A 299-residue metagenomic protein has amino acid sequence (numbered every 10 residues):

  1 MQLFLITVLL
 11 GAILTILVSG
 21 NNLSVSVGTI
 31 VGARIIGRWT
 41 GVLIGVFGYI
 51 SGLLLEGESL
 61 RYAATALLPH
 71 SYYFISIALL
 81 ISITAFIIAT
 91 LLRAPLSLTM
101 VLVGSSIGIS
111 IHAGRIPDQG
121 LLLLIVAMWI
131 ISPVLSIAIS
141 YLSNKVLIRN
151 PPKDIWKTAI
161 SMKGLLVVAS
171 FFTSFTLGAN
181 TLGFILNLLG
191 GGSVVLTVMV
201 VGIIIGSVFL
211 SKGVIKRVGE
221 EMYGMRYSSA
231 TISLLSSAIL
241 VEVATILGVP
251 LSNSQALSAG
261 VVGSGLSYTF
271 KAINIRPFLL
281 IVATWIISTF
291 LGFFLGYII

Functional and structural regions predicted by a protein language model:
M1-I299: Multi-pass alpha-helical transmembrane bundle typical of ion/small-solute transporters and intramembrane aspartyl
